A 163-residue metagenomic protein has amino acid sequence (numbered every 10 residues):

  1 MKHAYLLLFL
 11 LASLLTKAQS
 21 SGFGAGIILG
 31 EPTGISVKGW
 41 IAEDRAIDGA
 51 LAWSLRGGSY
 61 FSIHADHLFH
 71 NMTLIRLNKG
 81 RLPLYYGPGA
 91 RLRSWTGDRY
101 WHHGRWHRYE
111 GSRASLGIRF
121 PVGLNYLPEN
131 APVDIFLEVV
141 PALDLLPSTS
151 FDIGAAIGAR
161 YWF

Functional and structural regions predicted by a protein language model:
F9-K17: Hydrophobic h-region of N-terminal signal peptides that target proteins for export in Gram-negative bacteria
K17-H70: Short glycine/proline- and aromatic-enriched beta-strand/turn motifs that initiate or cap beta-hairpins
A18-G22, D44, M72-P83, P128-V133: Short loop/turn motifs that connect adjacent beta-strands in outer-membrane beta-barrel proteins
S21-F23, E31-T33, S59-I63, L82 (+2 more regions): Residues that define the transmembrane beta-barrel architecture of outer-membrane proteins
I27, I35-G39, A65-N71, P88-A90 (+3 more regions): Residues on the lipid-exposed face of transmembrane beta-strands in outer-membrane beta-barrel proteins
G34, A52-G58, M72-L74, L92-G97 (+1 more regions): Sequence/structural signature of outer-membrane beta-barrel proteins
I47-G49, Y60, S94-R113: Flexible, solvent-exposed loop segments that connect beta-strands
G58-Y60, E129-F163: Predominantly the C-terminal beta-signal and adjacent terminal strand-loop region of outer-membrane beta-barrel
